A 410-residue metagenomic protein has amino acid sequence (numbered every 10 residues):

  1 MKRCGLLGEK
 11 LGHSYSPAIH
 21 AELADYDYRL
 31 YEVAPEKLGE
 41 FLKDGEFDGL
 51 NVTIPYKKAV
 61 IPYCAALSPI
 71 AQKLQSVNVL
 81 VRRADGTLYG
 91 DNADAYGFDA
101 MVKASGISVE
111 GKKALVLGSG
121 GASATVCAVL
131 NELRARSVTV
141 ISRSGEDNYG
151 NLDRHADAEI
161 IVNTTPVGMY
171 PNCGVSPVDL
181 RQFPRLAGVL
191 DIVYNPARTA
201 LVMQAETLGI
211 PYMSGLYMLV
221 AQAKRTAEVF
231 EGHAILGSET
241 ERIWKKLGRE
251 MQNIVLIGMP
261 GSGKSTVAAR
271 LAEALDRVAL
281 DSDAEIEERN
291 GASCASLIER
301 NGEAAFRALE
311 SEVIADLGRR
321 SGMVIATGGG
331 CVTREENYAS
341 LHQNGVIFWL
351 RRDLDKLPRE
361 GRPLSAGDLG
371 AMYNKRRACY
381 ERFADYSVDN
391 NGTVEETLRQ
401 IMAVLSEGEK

Functional and structural regions predicted by a protein language model:
K2-S105, P196-R198, Q204, L208 (+1 more regions): Phosphate/diphosphate ligand-binding glycine-rich loop within oxidoreductases
G8, N92-A95, V102, G111-E132 (+1 more regions): Glycine-rich adenosine-cofactor-binding loop
E132-Y149, D283-N290: NAD(P)-binding Rossmann-fold cofactor-contacting core
D147-Y212, C331-N337: Rossmann-like adenosine-cofactor binding region
I192-Q252, N390: Adenosine-phosphate binding glycine-rich loop
E241-R249, I254, R270, A274 (+2 more regions): NTP-dependent small-molecule kinase module
D281-H342: ATP-dependent small-molecule kinase phosphotransfer cores that center on conserved nucleotide phosphate-binding segments
Q343-C379, Y386: A glycine- and Lys/Arg-enriched "phosphate-lid" helix/loop adjacent to the NTP-binding pocket of small-molecule kinases
